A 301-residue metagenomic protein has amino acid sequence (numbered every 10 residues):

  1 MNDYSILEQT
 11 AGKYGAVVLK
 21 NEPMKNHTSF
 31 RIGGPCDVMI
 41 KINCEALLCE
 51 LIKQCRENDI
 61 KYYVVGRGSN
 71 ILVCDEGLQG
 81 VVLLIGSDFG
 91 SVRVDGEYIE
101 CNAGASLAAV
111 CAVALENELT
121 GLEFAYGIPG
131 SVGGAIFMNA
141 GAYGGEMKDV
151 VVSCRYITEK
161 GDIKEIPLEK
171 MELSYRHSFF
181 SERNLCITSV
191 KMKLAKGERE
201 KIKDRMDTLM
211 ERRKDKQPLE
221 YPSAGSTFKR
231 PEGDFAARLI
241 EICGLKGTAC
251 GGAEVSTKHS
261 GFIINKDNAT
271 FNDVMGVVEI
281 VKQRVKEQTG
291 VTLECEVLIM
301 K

Functional and structural regions predicted by a protein language model:
N2, K25, N43-A46, A105 (+10 more regions): Conserved active-site and cofactor/substrate-binding residues in soluble primary-metabolism enzymes
N2-V132: Anion-binding (especially nucleotide phosphate/pyrophosphate-binding) glycine-rich loop and adjoining beta-alpha core
L19-K20, I71, I157-G276, I280-R284 (+1 more regions): Phosphate/pyrophosphate- and phosphate-bearing ligand-binding catalytic cores of soluble enzymes
G33-G34, I40-E45, L72-G90, F137-L168 (+1 more regions): Structural signature of FAD isoalloxazine-binding scaffolds in flavoprotein oxidoreductases
V38-M39, N58-K61, L83-L84, E100-G104 (+7 more regions): Short, low-complexity, polar/charged sequence segments that are solvent-exposed and flexible
N58, V65-R67, V150, Y221-P222 (+1 more regions): Short, basic and Ser/Thr-rich N-terminal targeting/leader segments
A108, M138-A140, K170-Y175: Short acidic (Asp/Glu) patches
Y126, G133-M138, Y143-G144, L194: Core subunits and conserved enzymes of cellular information-processing and envelope-translocation systems across
